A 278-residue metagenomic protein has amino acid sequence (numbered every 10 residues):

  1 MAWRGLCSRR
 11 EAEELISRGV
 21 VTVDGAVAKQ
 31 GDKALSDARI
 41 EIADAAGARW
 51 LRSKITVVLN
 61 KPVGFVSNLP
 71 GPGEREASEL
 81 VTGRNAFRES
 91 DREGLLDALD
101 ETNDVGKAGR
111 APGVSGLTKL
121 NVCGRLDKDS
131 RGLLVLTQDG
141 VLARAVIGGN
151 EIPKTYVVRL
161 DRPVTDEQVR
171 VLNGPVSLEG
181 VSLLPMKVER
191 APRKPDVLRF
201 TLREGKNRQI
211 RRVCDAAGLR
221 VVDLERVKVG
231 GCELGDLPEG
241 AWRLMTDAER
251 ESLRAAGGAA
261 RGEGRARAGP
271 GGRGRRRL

Functional and structural regions predicted by a protein language model:
A2-L278: Basic, flexible Lys/Arg- and Gly-enriched helix-loop patches that mediate nucleic-acid binding at interfaces with rRNA
